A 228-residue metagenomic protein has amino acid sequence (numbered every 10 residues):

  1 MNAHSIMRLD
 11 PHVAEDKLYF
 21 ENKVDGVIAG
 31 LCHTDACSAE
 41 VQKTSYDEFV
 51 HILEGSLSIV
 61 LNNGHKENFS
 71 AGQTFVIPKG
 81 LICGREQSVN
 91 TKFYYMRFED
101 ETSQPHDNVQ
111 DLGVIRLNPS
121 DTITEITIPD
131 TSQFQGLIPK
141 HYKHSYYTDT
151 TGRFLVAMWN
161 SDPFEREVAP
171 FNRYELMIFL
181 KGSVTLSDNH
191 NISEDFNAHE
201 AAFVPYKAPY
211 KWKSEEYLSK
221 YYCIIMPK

Functional and structural regions predicted by a protein language model:
M1-G30, E101-R153: A short, N-terminal "cap"/entry segment at the start of jelly-roll beta-barrel domains of the cupin/DSBH fold
V13-L18, D25-T44, K140-Y146, G152-N172 (+1 more regions): Conserved short histidine dyad/triad with adjacent acidic residue
A29-L31, F49, T74-V76, V156-M158 (+2 more regions): Conserved hydrophobic/aromatic beta-strand scaffold that supports enzyme active sites
L31, K66-N68, I82, M158 (+4 more regions): Well-ordered beta-strand positions in beta-sheet-rich domains
K43-I59, P170-L186: Short, conserved beta-strand element in jelly-roll/cupin
I59, Y95, V168, L186-D188 (+1 more regions): Short hydrophobic/aromatic-rich beta-strand segments that constitute the beta-sheet cores of beta-sandwich/beta-barrel
N63-G80, H190-K207: Short acidic-glycine-tyrosine-enriched beta hairpin
K79-Q104, N197-E200, Y206-K228: Ligand-binding loop in jelly-roll beta-barrel domains
